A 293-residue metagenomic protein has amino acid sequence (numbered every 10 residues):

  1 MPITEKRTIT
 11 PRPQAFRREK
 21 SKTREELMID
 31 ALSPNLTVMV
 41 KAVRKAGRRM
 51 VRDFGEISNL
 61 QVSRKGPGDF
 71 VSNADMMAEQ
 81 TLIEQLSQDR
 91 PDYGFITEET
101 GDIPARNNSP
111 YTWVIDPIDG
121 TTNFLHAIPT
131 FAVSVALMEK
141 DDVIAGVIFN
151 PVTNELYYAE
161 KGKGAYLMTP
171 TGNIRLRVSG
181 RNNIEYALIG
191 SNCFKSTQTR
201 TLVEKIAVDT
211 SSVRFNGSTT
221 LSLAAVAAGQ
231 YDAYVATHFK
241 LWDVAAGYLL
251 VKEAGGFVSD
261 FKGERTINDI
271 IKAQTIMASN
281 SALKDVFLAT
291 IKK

Functional and structural regions predicted by a protein language model:
P2-T4, T10-R12, F16-I118, F257 (+2 more regions): N-terminal subdomain of lithium-sensitive/metallo-dependent phosphomonoesterases centered on the IMPase/IPPase/PAP
M50, D75, L86, T121 (+6 more regions): Residue-level signal for inorganic ion chemistry
V62-S63, S87, I103-R106, I148 (+3 more regions): Short secondary-structure boundary/capping segments
D75, F124-A127, F215-N216: Short glycine/threonine-rich catalytic loop with a Thr-x-Gly-x-Asp
P91, S109-P110, D141-I144, I184-Y186 (+1 more regions): Short coil/turn connectors at secondary-structure junctions
R106-Y166: DPxDG-like acidic metal-binding loop motif
M138-D142, V152, K161-G164, P170-T171 (+3 more regions): Short loop segments at secondary-structure junctions
R177-K293: An extended, acidic
